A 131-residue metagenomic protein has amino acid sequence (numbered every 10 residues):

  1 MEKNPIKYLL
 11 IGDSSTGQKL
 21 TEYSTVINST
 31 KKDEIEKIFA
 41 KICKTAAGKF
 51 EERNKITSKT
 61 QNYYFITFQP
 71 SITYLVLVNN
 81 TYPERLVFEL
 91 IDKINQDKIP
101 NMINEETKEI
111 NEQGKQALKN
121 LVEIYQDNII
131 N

Functional and structural regions predicted by a protein language model:
E2-I6, S15-N131: Acidic, low-complexity cytosolic segments
L9-I11: Generic short beta-strand
